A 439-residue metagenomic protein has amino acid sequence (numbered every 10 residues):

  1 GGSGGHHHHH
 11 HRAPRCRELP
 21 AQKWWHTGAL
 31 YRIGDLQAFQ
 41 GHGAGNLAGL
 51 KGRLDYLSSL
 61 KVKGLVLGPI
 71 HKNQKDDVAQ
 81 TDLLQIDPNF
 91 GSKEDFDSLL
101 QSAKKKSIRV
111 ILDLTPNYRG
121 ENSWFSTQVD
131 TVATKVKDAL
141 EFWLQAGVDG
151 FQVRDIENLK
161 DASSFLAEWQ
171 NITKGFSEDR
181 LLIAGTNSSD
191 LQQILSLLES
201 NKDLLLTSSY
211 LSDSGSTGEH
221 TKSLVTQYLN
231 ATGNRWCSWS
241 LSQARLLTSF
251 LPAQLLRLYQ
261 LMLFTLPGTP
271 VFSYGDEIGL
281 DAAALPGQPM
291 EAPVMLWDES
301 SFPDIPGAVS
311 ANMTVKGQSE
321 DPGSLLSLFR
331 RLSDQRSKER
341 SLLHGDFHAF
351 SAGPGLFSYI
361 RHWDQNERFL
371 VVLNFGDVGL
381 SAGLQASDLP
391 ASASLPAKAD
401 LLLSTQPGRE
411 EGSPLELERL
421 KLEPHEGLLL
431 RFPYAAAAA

Functional and structural regions predicted by a protein language model:
G1-V66, K72, D97-S98, S102-A103 (+8 more regions): Carbohydrate-interacting/catalytic domains
H11-P20, W25-L30, G34-A146, G150 (+3 more regions): Substrate-binding/active-site clefts of carbohydrate-active enzymes
L67, V153-I156, A184, L241 (+2 more regions): Conserved beta-strand positions
S92-D95, L112, S208-S214, K398-L401: Short, surface-exposed, polar/charged, turn-prone segments marking secondary-structure boundaries
L114-P116, R154, A184-S188, D276-I278 (+1 more regions): Acidic carboxylate-rich catalytic motifs and surrounding loops in phosphoryl-/glycosyl-chemistry enzymes
T115-S126, W236-L247, K398-R409: A short, terminal or domain-edge coil/loop segment
F125, L166, Q170-W297: Conserved alpha/beta catalytic core and glycan-binding cleft of carbohydrate-active enzymes
D161, G233, L255, D364-Q365: Secondary-structure capping and boundary motifs in well-ordered enzyme cores
